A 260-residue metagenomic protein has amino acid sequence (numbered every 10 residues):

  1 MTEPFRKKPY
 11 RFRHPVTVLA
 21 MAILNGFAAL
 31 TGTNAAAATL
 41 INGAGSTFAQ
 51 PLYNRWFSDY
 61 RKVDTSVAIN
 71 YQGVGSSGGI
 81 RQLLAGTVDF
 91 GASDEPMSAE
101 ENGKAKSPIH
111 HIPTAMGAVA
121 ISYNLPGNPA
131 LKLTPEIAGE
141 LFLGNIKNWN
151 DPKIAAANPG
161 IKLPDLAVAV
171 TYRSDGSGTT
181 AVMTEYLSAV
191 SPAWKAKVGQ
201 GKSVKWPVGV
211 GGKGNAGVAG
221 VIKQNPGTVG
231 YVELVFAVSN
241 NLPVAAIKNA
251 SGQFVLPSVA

Functional and structural regions predicted by a protein language model:
M1-R13: N-terminal secretory signal peptides that target proteins for export/translocation
F12, T17-L19, A37: Generic short amphipathic/hydrophobic targeting helices enriched at N-termini, encompassing Sec-type signal peptides
T17-A29: Bacterial N-terminal signal peptides
G32-T33: N-terminal signal peptide c-region/cleavage motif recognized by signal peptidases
A36-A260: Flexible loop/hinge segments at secondary-structure junctions
